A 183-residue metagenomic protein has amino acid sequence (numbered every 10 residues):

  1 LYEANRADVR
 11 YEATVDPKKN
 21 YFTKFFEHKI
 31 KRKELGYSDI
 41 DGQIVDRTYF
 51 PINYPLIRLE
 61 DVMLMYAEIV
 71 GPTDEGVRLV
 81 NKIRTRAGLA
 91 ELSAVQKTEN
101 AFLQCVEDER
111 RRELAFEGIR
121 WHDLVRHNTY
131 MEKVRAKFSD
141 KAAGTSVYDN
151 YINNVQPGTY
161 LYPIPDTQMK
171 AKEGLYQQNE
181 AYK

Functional and structural regions predicted by a protein language model:
L1-Y2: A surface-exposed, glycine/aromatic-enriched loop/edge motif typical of exported proteins
N5-K183: Acidic/polar-rich alpha-helix caps and helix-coil junctions
